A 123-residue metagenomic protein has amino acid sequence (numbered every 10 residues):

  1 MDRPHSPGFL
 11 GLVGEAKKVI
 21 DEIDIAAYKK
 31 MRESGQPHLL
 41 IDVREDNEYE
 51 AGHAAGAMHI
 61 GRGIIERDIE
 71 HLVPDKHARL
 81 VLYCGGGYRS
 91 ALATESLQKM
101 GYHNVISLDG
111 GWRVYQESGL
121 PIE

Functional and structural regions predicted by a protein language model:
M1-L39, D46-R79, Y88-E123: Rhodanese-like catalytic fold shared by cysteine-dependent sulfurtransferases and DSP/PTP-type phosphatases
L82-C84: Short, surface-exposed ligand- or partner-binding patches at beta-edge/loop junctions that are enriched in aromatics
